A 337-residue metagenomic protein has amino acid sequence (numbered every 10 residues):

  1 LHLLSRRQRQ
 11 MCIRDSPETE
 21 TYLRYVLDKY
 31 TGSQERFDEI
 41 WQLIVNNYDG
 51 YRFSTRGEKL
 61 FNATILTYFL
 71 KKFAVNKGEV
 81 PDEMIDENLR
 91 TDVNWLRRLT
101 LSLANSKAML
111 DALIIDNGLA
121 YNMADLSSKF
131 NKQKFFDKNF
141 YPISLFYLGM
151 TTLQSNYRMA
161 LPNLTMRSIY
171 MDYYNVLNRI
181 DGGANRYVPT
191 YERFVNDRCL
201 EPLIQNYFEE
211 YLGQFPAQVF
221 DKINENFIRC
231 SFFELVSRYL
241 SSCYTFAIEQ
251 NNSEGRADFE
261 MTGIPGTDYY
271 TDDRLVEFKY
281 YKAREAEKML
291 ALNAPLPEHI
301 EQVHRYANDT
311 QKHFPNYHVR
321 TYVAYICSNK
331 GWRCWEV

Functional and structural regions predicted by a protein language model:
L1, G57-E58, N62, I326-W332: Core structural elements
L1, R274-K279, R320-C327: Extended hydrophobic secondary-structure segments that form protein cores and membrane-embedded regions
H2-I13: Single conserved hydrophobic/aromatic residue that forms the stacking wall/gate of nucleotide- or nucleobase-binding
R9, A257, V319: Change "...and in nucleic-acid phosphodiester-cleaving endonucleases..." to "...and in nucleic-acid processing enzymes
R14-L27: Conserved AAA+ ATPase core "coupling" helix
V26-D82: Conserved AAA+ ATPase small/helical "lid" subdomain
L60-T67, F73-H299, A307, V337: Extended alpha-helical interface modules used as scaffolds for assembling large macromolecular complexes
A291-V337: Nucleic-acid nuclease catalytic cores
